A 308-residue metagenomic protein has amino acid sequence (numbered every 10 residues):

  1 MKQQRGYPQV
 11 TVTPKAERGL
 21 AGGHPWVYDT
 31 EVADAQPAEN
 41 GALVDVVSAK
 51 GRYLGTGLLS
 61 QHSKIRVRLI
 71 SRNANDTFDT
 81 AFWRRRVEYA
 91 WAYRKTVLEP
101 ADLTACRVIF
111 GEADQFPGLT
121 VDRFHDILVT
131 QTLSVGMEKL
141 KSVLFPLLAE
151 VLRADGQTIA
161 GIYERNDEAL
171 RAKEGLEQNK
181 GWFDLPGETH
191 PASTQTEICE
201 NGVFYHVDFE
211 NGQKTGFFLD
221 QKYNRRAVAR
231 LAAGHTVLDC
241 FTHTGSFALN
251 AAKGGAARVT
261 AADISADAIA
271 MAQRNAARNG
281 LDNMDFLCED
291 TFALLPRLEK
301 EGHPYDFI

Functional and structural regions predicted by a protein language model:
M1-H125: Non-catalytic accessory regions of SAM-dependent methyltransferases
K2-T56, S134, L185-G187, T196 (+7 more regions): S-adenosylmethionine
Q61-S63, G136-E138, Q213-K214: Short, surface-exposed beta-strand-loop junctions and turns on beta-sheet-rich folds
A81-R85, Y89-K95, P100, R153-L176 (+2 more regions): A short, charged
I109-D122, K141-F217, R226: Non-catalytic substrate-recognition/targeting regions of SAM-dependent transferases
H125-E138: A short interface-forming secondary-structure element
H190-I308: Rossmann-like S-adenosyl-L-methionine
